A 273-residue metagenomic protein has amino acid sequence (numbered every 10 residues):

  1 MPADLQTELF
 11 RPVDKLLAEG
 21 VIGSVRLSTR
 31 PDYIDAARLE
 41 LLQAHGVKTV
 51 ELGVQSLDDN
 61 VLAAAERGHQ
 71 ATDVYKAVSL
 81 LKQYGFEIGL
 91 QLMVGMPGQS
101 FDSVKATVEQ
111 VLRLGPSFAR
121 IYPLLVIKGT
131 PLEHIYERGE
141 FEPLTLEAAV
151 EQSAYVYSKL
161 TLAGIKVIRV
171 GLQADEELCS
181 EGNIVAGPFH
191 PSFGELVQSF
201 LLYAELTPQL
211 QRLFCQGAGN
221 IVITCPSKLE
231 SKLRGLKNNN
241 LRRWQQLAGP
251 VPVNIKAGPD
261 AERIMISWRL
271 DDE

Functional and structural regions predicted by a protein language model:
M1-R120, L124, K128-E147: Conserved non-cysteine loop/helix-boundary elements of the Radical SAM core domain that shape
R138-E273: Auxiliary Fe-S-binding modules of radical SAM enzymes
